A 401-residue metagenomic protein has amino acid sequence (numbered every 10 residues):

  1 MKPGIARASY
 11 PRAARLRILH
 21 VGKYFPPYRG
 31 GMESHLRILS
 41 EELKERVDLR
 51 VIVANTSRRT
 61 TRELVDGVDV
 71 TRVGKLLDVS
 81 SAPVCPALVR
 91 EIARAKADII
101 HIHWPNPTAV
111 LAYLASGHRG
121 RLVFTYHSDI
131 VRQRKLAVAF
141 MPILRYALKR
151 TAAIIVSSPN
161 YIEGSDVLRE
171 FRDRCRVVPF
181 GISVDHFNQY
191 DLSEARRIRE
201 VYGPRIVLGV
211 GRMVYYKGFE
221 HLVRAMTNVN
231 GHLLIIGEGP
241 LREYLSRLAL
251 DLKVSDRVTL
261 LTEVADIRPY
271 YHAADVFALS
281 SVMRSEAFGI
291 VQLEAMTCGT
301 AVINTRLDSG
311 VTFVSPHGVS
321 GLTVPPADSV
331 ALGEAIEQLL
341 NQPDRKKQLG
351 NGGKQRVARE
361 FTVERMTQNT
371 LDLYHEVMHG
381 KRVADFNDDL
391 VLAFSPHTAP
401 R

Functional and structural regions predicted by a protein language model:
P3-A6, H20-S80: N-terminal strand-loop element at the rim of the active site of nucleotide-sugar-dependent glycosyltransferases
S34, I38, R205-N228, I236 (+3 more regions): A conserved mid-protein helix/loop that constitutes part of the nucleotide-sugar donor-binding site
I102-A109: Short His-centered aromatic/hydrophobic patch
K149-V177, I182-Q189: A short, active-site helix/loop in glycosyltransferases that binds the activated sugar's phosphate group
L241-Y244, S255-V264, Y270, L322-T323: Active-site donor-binding acidic/aromatic loop of nucleotide-activated sugar and phosphosugar transferases involved
A301-T305, S315: Short hydrophobic beta-strand element within catalytic cores of glycosyltransferases and related nucleotide-activated
P316-S329, E337-P343: Conserved acidic donor-binding segment of nucleotide-sugar-dependent glycosyltransferases
A331, Q338, R345-E360, N369-D372 (+1 more regions): A short, well-ordered alpha-helix in the C-terminal region of glycosyltransferases
